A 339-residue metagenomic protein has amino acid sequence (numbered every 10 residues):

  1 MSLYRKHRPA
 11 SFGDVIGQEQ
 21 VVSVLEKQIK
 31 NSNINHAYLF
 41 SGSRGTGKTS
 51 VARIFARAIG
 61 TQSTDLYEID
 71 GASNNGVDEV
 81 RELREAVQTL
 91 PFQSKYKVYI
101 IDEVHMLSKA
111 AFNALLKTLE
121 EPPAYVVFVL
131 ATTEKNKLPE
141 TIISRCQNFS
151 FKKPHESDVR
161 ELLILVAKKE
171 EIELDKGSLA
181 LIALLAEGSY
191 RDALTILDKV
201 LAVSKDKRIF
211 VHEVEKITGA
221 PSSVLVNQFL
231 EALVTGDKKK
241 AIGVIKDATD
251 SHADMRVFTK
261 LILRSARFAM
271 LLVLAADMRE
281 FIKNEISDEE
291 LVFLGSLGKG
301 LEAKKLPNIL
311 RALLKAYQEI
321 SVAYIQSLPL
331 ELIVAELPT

Functional and structural regions predicted by a protein language model:
M1-N148, P154-D158, I164-V166, K246 (+1 more regions): P-loop/Walker A NTP-binding region and its immediately flanking N-terminal helices in P-loop NTPase folds
T46, A52, A58, E79-E82 (+2 more regions): Extended, largely alpha-helical regulatory/partner-binding modules appended to the mid-to-C-terminal parts
